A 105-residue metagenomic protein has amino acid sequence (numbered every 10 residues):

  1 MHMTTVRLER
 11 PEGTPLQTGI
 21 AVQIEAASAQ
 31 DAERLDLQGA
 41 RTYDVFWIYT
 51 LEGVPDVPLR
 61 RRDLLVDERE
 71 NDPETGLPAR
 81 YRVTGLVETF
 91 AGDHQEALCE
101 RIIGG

Functional and structural regions predicted by a protein language model:
M1-G19: Active-site-proximal polar cores
T14-G105: Short, conserved turn/kink motifs that form compact alpha/beta structural patches or helix kinks used as
